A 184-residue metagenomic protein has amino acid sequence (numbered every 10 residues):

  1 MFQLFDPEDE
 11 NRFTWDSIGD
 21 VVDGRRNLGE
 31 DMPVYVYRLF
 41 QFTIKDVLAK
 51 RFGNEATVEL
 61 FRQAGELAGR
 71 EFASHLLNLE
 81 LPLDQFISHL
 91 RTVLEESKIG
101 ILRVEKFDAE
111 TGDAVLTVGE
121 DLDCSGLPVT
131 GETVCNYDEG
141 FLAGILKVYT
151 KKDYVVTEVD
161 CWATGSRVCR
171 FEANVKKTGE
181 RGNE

Functional and structural regions predicted by a protein language model:
M1-V115, D121-Y137, D160-E184: N-terminal accessory segment detector
L94-I101, L146-Y154: Short secondary-structure junctions
G126-P128, N136, I145, Y149 (+1 more regions): C-terminal and inter-domain tail/linker signature
V156-E158: A structural preference for short, hydrophobic beta-strand core positions in alpha/beta folds
